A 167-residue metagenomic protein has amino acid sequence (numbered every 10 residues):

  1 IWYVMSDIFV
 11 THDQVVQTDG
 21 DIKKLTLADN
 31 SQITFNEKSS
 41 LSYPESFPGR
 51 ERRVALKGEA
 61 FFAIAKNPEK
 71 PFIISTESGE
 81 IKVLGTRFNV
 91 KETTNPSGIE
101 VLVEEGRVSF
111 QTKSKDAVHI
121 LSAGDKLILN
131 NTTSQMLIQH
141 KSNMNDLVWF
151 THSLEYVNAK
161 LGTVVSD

Functional and structural regions predicted by a protein language model:
I1-D167: A residue-level detector for the "anchor" residue at the start of short, highly conserved motifs
